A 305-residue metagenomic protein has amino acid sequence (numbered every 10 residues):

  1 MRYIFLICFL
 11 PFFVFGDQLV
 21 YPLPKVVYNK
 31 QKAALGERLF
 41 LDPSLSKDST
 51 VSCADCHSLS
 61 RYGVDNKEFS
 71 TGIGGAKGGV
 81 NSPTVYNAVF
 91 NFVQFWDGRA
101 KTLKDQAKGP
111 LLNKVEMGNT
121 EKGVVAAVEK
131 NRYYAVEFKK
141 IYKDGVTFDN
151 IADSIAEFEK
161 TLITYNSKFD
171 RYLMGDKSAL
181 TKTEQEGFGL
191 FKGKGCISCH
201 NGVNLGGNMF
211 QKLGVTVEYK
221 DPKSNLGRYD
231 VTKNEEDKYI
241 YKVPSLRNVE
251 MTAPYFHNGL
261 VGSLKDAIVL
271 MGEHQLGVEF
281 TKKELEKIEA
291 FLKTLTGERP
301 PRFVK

Functional and structural regions predicted by a protein language model:
Y3-F12: Sec-dependent N-terminal signal peptides
F15-K305: Periplasmic c-type cytochrome electron-transfer domains
